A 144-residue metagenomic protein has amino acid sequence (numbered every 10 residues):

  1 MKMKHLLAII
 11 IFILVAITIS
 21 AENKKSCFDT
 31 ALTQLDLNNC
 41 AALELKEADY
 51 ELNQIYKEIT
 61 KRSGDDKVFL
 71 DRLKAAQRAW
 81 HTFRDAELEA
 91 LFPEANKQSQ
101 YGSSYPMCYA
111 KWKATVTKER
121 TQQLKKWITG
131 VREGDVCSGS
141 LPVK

Functional and structural regions predicted by a protein language model:
K2-F12: Sec-dependent signal peptide recognition, specifically the positively charged N-region followed immediately by
V15-T18: N-terminal signal peptide c-region/cleavage motif recognized by signal peptidases
S20-K144: N-terminal alpha-helical modules
